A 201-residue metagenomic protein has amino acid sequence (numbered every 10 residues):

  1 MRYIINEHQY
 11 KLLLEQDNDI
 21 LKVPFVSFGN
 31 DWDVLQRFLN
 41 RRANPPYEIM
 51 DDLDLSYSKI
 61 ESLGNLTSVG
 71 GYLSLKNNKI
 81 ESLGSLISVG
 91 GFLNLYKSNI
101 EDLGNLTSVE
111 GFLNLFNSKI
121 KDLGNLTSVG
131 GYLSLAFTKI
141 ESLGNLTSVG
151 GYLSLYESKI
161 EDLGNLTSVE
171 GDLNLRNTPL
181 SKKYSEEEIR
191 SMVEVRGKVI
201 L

Functional and structural regions predicted by a protein language model:
M1-N18: Short acidic, low-complexity intrinsically disordered linear motifs used for protein-protein interactions
N6-Y10, D31-L35, E186: Short amphipathic alpha-helical segments that mediate assembly, nucleic-acid/protein binding, or membrane association
L21-N77, V89-G91, V109-G111, V129-G131: LRR N-terminal entry segment and analogous cap-like coil->beta motifs
L63, V69, L83, V89 (+10 more regions): Canonical leucine-rich repeat
L155, L163-L201: Leucine-rich solenoid repeat scaffolds
